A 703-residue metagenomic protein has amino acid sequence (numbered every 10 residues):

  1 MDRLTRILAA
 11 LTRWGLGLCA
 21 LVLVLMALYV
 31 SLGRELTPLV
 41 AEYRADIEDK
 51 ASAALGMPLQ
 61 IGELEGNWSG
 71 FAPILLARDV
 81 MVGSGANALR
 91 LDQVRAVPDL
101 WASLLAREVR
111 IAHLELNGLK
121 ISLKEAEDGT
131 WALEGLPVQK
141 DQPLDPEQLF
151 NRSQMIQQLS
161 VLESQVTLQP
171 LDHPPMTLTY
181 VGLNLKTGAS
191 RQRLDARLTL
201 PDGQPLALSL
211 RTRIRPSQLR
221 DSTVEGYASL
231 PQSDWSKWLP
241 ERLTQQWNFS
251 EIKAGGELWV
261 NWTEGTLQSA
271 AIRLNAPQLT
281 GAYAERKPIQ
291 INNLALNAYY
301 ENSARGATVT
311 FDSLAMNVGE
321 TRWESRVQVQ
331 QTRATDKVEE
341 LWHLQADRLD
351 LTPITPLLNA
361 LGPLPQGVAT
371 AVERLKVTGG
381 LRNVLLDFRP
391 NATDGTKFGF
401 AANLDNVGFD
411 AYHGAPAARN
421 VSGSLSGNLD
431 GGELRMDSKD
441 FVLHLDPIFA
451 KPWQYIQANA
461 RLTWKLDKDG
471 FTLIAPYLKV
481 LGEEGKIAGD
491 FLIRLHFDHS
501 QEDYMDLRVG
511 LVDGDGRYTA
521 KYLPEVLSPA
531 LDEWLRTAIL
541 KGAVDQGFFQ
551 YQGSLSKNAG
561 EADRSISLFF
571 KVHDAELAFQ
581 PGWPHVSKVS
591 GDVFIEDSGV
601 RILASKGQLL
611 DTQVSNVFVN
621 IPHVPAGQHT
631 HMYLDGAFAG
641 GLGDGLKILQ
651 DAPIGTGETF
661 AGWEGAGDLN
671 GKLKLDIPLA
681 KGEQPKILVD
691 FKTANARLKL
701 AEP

Functional and structural regions predicted by a protein language model:
D2-R6, M57-P58, I74, R78-T187 (+9 more regions): Secondary-structure transition motifs
R3, L8, T12-L18, V22-L64 (+7 more regions): Extracellular/lumenal and peripheral-membrane lipid-interaction modules
M26-D128, L206-S209, R213-D221, E251 (+4 more regions): Terminal hydrophobic membrane-targeting helix
R44, L116-L119, P137-T244, E251-K253 (+12 more regions): Elongated, acidic membrane-bridging lipid-handling scaffolds and related periplasm/extracellular "bridge/tunnel" systems
P58-G62, G85-P98, I111, D172-L183 (+13 more regions): Amphipathic hydrophobic-ligand
L64, V80, V94, L114 (+16 more regions): Solvent-exposed loop/turn tips at the surfaces of repeat/solenoid architectures
P98-L104, W262-E264, R333, F388-A392 (+3 more regions): Outer-membrane beta-barrel proteins
L198, A295-L314, L434-I448, P452-V480 (+4 more regions): Strand-loop-strand
